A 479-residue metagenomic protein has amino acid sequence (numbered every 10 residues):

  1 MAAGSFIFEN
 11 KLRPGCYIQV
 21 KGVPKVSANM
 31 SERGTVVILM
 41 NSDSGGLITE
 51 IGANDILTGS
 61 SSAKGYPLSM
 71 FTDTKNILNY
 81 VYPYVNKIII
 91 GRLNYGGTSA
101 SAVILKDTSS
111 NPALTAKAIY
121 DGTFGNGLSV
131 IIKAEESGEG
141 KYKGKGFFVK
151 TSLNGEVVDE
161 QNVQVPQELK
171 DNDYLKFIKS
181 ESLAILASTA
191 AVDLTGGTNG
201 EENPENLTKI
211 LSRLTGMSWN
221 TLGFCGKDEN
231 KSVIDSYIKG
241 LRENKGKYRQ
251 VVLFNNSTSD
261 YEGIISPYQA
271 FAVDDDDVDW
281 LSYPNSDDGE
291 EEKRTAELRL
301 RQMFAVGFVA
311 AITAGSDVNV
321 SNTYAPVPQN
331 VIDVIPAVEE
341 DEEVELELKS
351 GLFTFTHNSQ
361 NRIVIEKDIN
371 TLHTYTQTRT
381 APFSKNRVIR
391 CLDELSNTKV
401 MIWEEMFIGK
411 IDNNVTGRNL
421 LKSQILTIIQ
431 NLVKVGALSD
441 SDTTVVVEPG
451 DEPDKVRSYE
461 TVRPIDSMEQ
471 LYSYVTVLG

Functional and structural regions predicted by a protein language model:
A2-G22, V26-D412, T416, L421 (+1 more regions): A glycine- and small-residue-enriched flexible loop/hinge signal that marks low-structured segments
N413-P453: C-terminal structured domain segments
V446-G479: C-terminal edge-of-domain segments
